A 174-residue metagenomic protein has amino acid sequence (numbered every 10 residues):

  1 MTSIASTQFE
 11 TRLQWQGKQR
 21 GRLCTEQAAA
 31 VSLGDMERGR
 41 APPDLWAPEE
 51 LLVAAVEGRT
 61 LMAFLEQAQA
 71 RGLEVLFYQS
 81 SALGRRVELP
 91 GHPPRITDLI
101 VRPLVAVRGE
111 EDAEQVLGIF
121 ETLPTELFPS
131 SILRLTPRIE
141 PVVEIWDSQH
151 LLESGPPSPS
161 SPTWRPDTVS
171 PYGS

Functional and structural regions predicted by a protein language model:
M1-A54, M62-S174: Extended beta-strand/beta-hairpin segments
